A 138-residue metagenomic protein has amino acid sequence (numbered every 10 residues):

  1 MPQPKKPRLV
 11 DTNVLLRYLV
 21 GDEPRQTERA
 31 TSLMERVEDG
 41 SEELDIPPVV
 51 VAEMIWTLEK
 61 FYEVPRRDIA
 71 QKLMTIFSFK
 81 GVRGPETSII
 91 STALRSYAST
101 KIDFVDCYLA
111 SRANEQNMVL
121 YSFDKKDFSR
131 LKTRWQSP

Functional and structural regions predicted by a protein language model:
M1-I46, F61-Q71: Short, well-structured N-terminal submotif of metal-dependent ribonuclease cores
M1-P7, A110-P138: Acidic, PIN/NYN-like endoribonuclease modules and their adjacent C-terminal/linker elements
D11, D45-P47, I102-D103, D124-K125 (+1 more regions): Histidine- and aromatic-rich ligand-binding microenvironments
V14-L15, V50, I89, L109 (+1 more regions): Alpha-helix capping/helix-boundary segments
R17-L19, T57, L131: Residues that scaffold the ATP/ADP-binding catalytic core of kinase and kinase-like folds
D22, D45-V49, A70-A98: Acidic catalytic patch
G40-L44, G81, E115-V119: Short active-site oxyanion
M54: Short hydrophobic/aromatic patches on beta-strands that form ligand-binding or substrate-lining surfaces
